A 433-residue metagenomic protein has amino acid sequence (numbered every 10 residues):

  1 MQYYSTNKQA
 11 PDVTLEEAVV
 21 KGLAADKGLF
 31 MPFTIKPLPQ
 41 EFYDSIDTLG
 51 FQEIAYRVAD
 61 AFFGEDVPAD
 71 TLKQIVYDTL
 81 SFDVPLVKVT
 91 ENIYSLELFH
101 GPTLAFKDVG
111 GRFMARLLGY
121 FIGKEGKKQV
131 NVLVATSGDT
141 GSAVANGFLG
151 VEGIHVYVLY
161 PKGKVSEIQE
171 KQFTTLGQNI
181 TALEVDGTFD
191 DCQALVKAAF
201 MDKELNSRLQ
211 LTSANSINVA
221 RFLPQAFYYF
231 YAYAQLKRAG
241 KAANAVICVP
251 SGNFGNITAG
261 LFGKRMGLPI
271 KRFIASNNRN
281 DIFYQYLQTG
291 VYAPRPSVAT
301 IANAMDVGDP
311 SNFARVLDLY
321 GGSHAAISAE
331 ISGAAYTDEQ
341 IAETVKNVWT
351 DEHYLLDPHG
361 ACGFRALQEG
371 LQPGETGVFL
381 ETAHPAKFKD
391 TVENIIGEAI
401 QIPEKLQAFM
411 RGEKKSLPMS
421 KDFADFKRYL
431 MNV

Functional and structural regions predicted by a protein language model:
M1-V433: PLP-dependent amino-acid enzyme catalytic core
